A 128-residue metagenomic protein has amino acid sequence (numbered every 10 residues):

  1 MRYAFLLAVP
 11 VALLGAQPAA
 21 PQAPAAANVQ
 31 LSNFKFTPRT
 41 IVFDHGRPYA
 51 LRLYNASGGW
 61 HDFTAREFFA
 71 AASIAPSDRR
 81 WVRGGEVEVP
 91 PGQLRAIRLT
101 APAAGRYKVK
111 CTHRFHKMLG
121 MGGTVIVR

Functional and structural regions predicted by a protein language model:
A4-G15: Bacterial N-terminal signal peptides
G15-Q22: Boundary at the C-terminal end of the N-terminal hydrophobic targeting segment
A23-P48: N-terminal edge beta-strand
K35, V87-R128: Extracellular/periplasmic metallocenter environments
L53-N55: Asparagine-centered strand-capping/turn motif at beta-strand->loop junctions
S57-W60, M118: Extended, low-complexity, turn-rich repeat/linker tracts enriched in Gly/Pro/Ser/Thr and Asp/Glu that occur
D62-R66: Beta-strand signatures of extracellular beta-sandwich domains
F69-D78: Short aromatic-acidic-glycine turn motif
